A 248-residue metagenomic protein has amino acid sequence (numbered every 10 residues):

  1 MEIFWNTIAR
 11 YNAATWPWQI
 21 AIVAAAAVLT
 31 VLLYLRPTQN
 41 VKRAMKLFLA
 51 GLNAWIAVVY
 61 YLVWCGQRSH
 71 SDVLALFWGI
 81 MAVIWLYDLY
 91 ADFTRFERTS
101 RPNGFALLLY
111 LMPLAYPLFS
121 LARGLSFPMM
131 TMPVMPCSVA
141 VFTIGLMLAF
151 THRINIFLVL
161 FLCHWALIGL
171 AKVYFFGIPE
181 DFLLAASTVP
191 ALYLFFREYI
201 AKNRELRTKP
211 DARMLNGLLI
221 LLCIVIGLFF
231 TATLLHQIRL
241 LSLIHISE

Functional and structural regions predicted by a protein language model:
M1-A25: Hydrophobic transmembrane alpha-helical segments in integral membrane proteins
I20-T30, F77-A91, S138-F150, L183-Y199: Hydrophobic cores of alpha-helical transmembrane segments in multi-pass inner/ER membrane proteins, independent
N40-A50, T99-A106, T151-L162: Membrane-interfacial loop-to-transmembrane alpha-helix junctions, especially the N-terminal start
G51-V59, L109-S120, L162-Y174, G227-T233: Aromatic-anchored segments of alpha-helical transmembrane domains
R68-G145: Membrane-proximal helix-loop-helix units in multi-pass membrane proteins
H70-A75, F175-V189: Loop-to-transmembrane alpha-helix initiation sites
D211-L234: Internal/C-terminal transmembrane anchor helices
I244-E248: Conserved small/polar residues in nucleotide/adenosyl-binding loops
